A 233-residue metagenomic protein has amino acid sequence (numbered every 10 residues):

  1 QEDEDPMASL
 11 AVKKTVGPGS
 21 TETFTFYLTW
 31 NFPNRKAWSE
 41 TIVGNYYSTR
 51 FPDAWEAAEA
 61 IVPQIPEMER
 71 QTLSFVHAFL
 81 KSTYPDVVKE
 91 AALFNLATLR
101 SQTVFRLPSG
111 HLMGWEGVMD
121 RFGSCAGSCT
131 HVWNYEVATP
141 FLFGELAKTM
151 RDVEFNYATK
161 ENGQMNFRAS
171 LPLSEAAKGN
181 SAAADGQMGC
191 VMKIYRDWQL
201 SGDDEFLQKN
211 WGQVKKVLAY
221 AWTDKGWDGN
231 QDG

Functional and structural regions predicted by a protein language model:
D3-M7, K13, S20, F24-T25 (+3 more regions): Substrate-binding groove/exosite segments of carbohydrate-active enzymes
W30-W38: Short, Lys/Arg- and Gly-enriched loop/turn segments at beta-strand edges
